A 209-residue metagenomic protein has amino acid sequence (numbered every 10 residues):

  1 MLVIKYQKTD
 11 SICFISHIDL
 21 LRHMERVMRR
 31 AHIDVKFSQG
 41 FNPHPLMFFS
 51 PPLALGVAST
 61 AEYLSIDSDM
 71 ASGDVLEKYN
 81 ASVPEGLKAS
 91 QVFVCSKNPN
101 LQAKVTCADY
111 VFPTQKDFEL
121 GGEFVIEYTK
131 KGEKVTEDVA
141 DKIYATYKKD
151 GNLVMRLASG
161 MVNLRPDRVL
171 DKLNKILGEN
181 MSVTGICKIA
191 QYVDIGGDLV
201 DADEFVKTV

Functional and structural regions predicted by a protein language model:
M1-F14, P43-G56, M70-G73: Extended low-complexity, intrinsically disordered regulatory tracts
Y6-K8, S65-A71, F112-K116, M155-M161: Short beta-strand-to-loop capping motifs
I12-F37: N-terminal ordered "arm"
F37-I66, S96: Short, charge-patterned binding micro-sites
T60-V111: Ordered, amphipathic secondary-structure segments that act as subunit-interaction surfaces in large macromolecular
D74-E85, F118-F124, V169-L173: Short amphipathic alpha-helices in soluble, non-transmembrane regions that often serve as interface/regulatory elements
P99-K116, V193-V209: Short, low-order "capping/linker" segments at domain edges
F124-V209: Core RNA-modification/binding signature centered on pseudouridine synthases
